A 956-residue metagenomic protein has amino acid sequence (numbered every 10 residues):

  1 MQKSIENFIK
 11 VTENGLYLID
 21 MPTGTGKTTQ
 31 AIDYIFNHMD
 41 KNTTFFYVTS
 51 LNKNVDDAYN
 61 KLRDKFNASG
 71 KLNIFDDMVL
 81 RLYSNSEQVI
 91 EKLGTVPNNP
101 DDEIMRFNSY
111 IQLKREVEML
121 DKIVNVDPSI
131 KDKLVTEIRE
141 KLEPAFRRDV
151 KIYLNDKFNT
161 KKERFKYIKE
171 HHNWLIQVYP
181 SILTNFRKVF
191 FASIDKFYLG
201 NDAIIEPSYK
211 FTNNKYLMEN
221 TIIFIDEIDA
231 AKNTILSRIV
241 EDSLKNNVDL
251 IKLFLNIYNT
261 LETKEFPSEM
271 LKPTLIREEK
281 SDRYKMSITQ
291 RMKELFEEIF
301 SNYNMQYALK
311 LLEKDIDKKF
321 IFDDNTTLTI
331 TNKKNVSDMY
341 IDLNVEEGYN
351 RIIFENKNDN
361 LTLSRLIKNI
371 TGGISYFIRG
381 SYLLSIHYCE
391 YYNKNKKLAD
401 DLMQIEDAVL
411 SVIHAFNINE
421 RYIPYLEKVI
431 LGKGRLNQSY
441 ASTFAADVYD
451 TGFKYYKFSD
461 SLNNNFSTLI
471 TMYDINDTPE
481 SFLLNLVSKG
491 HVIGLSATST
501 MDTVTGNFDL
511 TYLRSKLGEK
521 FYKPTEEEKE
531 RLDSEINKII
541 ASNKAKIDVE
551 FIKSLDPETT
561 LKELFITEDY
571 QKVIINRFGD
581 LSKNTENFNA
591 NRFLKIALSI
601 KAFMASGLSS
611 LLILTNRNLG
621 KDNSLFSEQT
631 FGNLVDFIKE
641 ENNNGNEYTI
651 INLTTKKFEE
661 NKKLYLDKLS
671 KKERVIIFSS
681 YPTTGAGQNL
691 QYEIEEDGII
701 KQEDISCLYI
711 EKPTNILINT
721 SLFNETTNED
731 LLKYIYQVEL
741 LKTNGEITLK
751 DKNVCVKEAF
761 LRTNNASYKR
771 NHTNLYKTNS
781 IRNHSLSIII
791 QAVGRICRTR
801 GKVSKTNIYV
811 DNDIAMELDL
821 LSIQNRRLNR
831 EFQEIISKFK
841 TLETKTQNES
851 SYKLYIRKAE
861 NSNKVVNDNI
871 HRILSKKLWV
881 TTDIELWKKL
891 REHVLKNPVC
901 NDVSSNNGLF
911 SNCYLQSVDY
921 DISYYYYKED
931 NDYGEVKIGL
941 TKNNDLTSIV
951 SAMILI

Functional and structural regions predicted by a protein language model:
M1-E13, I32, N476-L483: Pre-Walker A adenine-sensing motif
E13-Y34: Walker A/P-loop
T29-Q30, M39-G70, I74, M78-N98 (+5 more regions): Conserved Walker A/P-loop ATP-binding site and its immediately adjacent core in helicase/helicase-like ATPase domains
Q30, D477-T478, L483-S488, F551-F626: Conserved interdomain hinge at the start of the Helicase C-terminal
D33-N37, K53, N60, E170-S411 (+4 more regions): Signature of the SF2 helicase/ATPase Hel1-core->accessory helical subdomain module
L175-K188, F637-I677, L690-E693: Conserved motor-coupling elements within RecA-like helicase/translocase cores
M604-A605, D622-F631, S804-I956: The feature captures the C-terminal accessory region of ATP-dependent helicases and related nucleic-acid translocases
I613, R617-I651: Conserved helicase motor "Helicase C" RecA-like lobe of SF1/SF2 P-loop NTPases
